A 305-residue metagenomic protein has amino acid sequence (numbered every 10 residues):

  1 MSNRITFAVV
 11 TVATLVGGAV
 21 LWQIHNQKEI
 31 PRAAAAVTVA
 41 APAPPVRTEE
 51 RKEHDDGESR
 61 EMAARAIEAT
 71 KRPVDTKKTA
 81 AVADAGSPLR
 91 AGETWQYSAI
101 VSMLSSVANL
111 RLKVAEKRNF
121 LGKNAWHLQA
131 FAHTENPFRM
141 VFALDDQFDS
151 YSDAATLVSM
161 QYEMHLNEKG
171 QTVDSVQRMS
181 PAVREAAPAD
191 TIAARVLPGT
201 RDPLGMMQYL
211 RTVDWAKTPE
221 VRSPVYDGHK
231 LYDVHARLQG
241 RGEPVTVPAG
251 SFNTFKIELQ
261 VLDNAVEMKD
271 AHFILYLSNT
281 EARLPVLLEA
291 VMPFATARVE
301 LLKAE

Functional and structural regions predicted by a protein language model:
M1-V12: Membrane interfacial helix-start segments of signal peptides and signal-anchor transmembrane helices
F7, L15-M179, W215-E305: Acidic, serine/threonine-rich low-complexity disordered tracts
M179-Y226: Active-site/ligand-binding surface loops and adjacent short beta/alpha elements that line catalytic pockets across
